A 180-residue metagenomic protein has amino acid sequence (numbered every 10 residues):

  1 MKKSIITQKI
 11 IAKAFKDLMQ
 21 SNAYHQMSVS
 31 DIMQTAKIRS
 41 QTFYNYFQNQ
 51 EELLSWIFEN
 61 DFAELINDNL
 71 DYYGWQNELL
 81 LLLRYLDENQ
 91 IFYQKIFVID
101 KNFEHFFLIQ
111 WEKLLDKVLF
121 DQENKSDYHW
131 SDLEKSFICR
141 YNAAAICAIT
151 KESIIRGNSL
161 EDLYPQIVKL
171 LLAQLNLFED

Functional and structural regions predicted by a protein language model:
M1-N22, Q26, D31, T35: Basic, helix-initiating cap at the start of DNA-binding domains
M19-N22, H129-F137, K151, I155: Cytosolic nucleotide-binding catalytic cores of signal-transduction proteins
S28, F58-I66: Short, basic, alpha-helical segments at the C-terminal edge of helix-turn-helix-like DNA-binding modules
K37-F47: Short hydrophobic/aromatic patch on the recognition helix
Q50-L54: A secondary-structure capping/hinge motif
N67-F92: Hydrophobic alpha-helical connector segments
N102-H129, L133-C147: Amphipathic alpha-helical packing segments from all-alpha helical-bundle domains
I155-D180: C-terminal peripheral helix-coil segments that are non-catalytic and often amphipathic
